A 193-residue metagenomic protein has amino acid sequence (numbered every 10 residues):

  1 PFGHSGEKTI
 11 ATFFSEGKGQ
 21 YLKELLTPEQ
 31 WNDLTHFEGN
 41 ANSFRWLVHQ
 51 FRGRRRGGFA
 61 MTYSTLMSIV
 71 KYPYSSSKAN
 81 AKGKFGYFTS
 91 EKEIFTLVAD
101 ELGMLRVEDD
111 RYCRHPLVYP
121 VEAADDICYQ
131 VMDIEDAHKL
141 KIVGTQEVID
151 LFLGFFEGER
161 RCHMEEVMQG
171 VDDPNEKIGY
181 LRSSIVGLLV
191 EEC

Functional and structural regions predicted by a protein language model:
F2-L181, V186, V190-E191: Sequence-structural signature of the catalytic-core scaffold of metal-dependent phosphohydrolases that act on
